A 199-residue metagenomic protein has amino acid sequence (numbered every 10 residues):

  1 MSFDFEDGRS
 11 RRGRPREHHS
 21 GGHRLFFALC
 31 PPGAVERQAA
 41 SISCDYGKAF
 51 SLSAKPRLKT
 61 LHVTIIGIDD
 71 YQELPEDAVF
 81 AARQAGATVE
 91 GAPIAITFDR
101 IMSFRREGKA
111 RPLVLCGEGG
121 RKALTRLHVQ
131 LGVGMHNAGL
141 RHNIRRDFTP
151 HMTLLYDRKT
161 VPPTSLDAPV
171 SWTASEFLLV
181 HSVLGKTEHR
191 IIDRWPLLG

Functional and structural regions predicted by a protein language model:
M1-G199: Histidine-dependent nucleotide/RNA phosphoesterase domain, centered on the 2H-phosphoesterase fold with its duplicated
